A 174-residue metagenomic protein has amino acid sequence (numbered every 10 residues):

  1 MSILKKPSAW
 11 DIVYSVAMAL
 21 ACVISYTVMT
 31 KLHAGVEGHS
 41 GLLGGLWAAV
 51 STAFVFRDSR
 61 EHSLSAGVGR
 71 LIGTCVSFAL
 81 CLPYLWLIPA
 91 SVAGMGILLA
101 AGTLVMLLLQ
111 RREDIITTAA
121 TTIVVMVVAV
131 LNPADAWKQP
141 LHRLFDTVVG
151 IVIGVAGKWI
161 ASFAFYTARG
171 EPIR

Functional and structural regions predicted by a protein language model:
M1-R174: Alpha-helical transmembrane segments and their membrane-interface boundaries that form or gate the permeation pathway
